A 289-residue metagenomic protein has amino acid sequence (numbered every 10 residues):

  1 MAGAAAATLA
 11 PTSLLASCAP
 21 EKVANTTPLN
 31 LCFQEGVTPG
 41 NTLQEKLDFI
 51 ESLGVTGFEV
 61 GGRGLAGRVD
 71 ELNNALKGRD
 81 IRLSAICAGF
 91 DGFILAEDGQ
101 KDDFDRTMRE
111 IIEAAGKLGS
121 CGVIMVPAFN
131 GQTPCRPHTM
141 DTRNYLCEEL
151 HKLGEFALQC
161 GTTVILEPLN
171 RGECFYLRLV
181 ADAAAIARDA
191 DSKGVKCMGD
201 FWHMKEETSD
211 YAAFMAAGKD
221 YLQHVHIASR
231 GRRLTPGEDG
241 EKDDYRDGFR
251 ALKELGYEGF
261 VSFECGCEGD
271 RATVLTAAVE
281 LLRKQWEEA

Functional and structural regions predicted by a protein language model:
M1-C32, P39-E51, G119-S120, L177-G199 (+1 more regions): Histidine-acidic metal/acid-base catalytic patches
A5-S13, V23-N25, I94-C197, E206: Active-site acidic/histidine proton-transfer and metal-coordination neighborhood in alpha/beta enzyme cores
V37-P39, G64, G89-G92, F129-G131 (+4 more regions): Active-site-proximal loop/turn and secondary-structure-junction residues that shape catalytic pockets, frequently
T56-L65: A short beta-strand-loop structural module common to alpha/beta enzyme folds
E59, A85-C87, I124, I165 (+2 more regions): Conserved beta-strand positions in the central sheet of alpha/beta enzyme cores
A66-A75: Active-site-adjacent beta->alpha loops and helix N-cap segments on the catalytic face of soluble alpha/beta enzymes
L76-D103: Mid-chain, structured segments of secreted extracytoplasmic proteins
